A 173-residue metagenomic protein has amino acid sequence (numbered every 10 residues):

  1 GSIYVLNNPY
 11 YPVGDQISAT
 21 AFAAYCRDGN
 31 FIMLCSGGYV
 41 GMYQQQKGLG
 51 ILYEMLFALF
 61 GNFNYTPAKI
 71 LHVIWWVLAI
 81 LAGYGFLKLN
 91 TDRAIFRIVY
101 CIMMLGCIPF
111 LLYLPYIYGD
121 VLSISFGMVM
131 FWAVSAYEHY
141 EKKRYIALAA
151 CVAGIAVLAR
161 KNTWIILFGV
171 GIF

Functional and structural regions predicted by a protein language model:
N8-F22, D28-L52, L59-T66: Extracytoplasmic catalytic/substrate-binding loops of multi-pass membrane glycan-assembly enzymes
Q44-Q45, L49, Y53-G61, A68-G83 (+1 more regions): Transmembrane alpha-helices of multi-pass, membrane-embedded glycan-processing enzymes that use lipid-linked
P67, I80-G106, I124: Transmembrane-helix signature of polytopic, membrane-embedded enzymes that assemble or transfer cell-envelope glycans
K88-T91, M130-Y145: Membrane-interface transmembrane helices that cradle and orient dolichyl/undecaprenyl
V99-I108, W132, A153, V157: Short helix- or helix-capping micro-motifs that position conserved polar/aromatic residues at function-defining sites
L112-S123: Short acidic/glycine- and proline-prone juxtamembrane loop motifs at membrane-interface regions of multi-pass membrane
H139, I166-F173: Perimembrane helix-loop-helix junctions
Y145-R160, V170-I172: Membrane-interface alpha helices of multi-pass inner-membrane proteins
